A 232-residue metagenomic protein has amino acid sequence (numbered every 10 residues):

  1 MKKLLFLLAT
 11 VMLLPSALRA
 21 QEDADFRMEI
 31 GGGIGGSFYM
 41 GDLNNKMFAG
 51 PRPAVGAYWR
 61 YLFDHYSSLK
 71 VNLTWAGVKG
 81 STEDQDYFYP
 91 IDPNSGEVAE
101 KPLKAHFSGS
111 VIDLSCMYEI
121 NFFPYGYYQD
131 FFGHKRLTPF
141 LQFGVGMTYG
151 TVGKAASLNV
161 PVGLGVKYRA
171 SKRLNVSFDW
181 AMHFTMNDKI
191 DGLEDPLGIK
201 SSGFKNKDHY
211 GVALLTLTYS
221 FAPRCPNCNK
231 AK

Functional and structural regions predicted by a protein language model:
A20-R60, V212, T218-R224: Short glycine/proline- and aromatic-enriched beta-strand/turn motifs that initiate or cap beta-hairpins
A24, F48-R52, H106-S110, G133-K135 (+2 more regions): Short sequence motifs at beta-strands and strand-loop junctions characteristic of Gram-negative outer-membrane
D25, L62-Y66, F123-Y125, R169-S171 (+1 more regions): Outer-membrane beta-barrel channels and translocator barrels
G32-G36, A57-Y61, L73, C116-I120 (+4 more regions): Residues on the lipid-exposed face of transmembrane beta-strands in outer-membrane beta-barrel proteins
F48-P51, D86-N94, L193-I199: Flexible, surface-exposed loop regions and adjacent strand-edge segments of Gram-negative outer-membrane beta-barrel
H65-A155, L214-F221: Gram-negative (and chloroplast) outer-membrane scaffold detector with strong preference for beta-barrel transmembrane
V111, S171-K232: Predominantly the C-terminal beta-signal and adjacent terminal strand-loop region of outer-membrane beta-barrel
